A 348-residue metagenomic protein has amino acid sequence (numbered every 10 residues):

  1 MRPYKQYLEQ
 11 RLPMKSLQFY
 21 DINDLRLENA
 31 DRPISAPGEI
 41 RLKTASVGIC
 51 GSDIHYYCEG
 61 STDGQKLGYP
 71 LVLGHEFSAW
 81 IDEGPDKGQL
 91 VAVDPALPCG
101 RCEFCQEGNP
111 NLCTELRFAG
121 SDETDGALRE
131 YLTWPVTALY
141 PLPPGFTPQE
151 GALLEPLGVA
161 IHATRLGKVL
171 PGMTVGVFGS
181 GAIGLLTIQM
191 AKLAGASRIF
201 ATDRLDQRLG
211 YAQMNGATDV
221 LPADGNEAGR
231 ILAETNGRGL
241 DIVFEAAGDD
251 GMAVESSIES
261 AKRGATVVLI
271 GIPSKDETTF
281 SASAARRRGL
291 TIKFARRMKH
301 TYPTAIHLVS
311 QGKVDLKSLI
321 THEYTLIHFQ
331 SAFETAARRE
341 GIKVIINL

Functional and structural regions predicted by a protein language model:
Y4-S16, E255-E259, K299-L348: C-terminal hydrophobic helical "lid"/dimerization subdomain of Rossmann-like NAD(P)H-dependent oxidoreductases
P33-V47, S61-E103, P143-G145: Glycine-rich beta-strand-centered segment in the early N-terminal region that forms part of a ligand/cofactor-binding
S52-C58: Cytochrome P450 core scaffold surrounding the K-helix E-X-X-R motif and the conserved "meander" helix-loop region
G88, P144-G225: Mid-domain Rossmann-like dinucleotide-binding core that forms the NAD(H)/NADP(H) cofactor-binding site
V91, V175, D241-V243: Receiver (REC) domain switch-region micro-motif
C99-F178: NAD(P)H dinucleotide-binding glycine-rich loop of Rossmann-like/cofactor-binding domains, especially the beta1-alpha1
G167, G210, N215-T291: Glycine-rich cofactor phosphate-binding loops and adjacent beta1-alpha1 units of small-molecule cofactor enzyme domains
L205, P273, M298: Residues in the short beta-alpha loop(s) of Rossmann-like NAD(P)-binding domains
